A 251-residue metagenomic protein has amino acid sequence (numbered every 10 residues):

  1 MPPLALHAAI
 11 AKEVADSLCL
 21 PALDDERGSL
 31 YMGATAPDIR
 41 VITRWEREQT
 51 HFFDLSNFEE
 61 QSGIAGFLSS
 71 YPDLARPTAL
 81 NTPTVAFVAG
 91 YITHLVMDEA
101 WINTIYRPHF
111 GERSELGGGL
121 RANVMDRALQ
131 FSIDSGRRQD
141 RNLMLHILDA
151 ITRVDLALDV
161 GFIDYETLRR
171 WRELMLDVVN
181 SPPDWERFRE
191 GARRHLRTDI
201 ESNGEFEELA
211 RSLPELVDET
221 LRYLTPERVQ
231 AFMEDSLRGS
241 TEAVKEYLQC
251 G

Functional and structural regions predicted by a protein language model:
M1-G251: N-terminal leader/auxiliary helical segments
